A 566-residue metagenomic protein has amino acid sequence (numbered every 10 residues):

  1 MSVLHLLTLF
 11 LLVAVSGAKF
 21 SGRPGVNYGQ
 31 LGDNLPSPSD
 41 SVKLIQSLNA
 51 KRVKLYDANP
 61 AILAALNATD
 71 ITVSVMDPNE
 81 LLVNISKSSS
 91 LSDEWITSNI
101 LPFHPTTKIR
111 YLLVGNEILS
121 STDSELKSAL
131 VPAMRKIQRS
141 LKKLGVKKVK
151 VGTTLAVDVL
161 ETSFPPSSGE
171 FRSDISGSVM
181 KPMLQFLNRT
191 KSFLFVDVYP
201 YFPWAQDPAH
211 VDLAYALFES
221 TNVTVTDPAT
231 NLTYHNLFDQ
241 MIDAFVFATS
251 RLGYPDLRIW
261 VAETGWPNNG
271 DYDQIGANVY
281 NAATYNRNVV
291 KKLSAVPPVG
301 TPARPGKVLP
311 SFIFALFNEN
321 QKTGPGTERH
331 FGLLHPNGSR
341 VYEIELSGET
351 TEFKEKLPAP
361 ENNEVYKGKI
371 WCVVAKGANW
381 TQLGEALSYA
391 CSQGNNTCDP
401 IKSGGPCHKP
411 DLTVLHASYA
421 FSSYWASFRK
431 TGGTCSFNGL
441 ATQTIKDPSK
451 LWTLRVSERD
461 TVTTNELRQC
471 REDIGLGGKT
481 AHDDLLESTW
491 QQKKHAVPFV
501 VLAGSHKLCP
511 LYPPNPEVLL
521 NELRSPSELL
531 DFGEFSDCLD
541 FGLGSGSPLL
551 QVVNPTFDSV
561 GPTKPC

Functional and structural regions predicted by a protein language model:
M1-G25, A359-K367, T464, A496-P498 (+1 more regions): Terminal membrane/secretory targeting segments in land-plant proteins
P24-V26, V53-L55, V73-M76, R110-V114 (+4 more regions): Hydrophobic faces of well-ordered beta-strands that scaffold small-molecule active sites in alpha/beta enzyme cores
L31-L44, L91-P102, S178, Q382-A386: Short, acidic/polar
D40-A61: Catalytic domains of carbohydrate-active enzymes, especially glycoside hydrolases
I62-L160, P165-S167, F171-I175, V261: Substrate-binding cleft of extracellular glycoside hydrolase catalytic domains
R135-R139, K147-G152, I175-F428, G432 (+3 more regions): Substrate-binding and catalytic surfaces of secreted/luminal carbohydrate-active proteins
